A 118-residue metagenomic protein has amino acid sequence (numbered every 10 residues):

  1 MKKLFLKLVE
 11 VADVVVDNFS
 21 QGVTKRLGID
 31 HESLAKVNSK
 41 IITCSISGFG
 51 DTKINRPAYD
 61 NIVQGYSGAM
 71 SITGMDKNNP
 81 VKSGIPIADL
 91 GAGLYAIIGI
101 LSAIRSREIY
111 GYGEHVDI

Functional and structural regions predicted by a protein language model:
M1-K36: A structured beta-alpha segment of the ubiquitous adenosine-cofactor-binding alpha/beta core
L27-I118: Active-site-adjacent "lid/gating" segments in soluble enzymes
